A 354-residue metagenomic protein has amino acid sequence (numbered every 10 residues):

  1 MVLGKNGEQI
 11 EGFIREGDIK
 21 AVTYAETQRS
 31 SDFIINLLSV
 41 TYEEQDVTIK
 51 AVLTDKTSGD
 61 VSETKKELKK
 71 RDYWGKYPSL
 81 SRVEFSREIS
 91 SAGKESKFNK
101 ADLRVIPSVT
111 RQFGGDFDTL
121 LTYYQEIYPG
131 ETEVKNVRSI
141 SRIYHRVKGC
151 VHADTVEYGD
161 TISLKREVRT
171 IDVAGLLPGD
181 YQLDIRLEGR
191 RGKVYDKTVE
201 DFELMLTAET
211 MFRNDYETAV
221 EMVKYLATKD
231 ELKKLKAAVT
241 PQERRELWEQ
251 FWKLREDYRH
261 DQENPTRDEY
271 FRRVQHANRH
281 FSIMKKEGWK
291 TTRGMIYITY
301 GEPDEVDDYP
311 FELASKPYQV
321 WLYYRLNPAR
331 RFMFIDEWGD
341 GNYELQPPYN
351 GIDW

Functional and structural regions predicted by a protein language model:
M1-D180, L187-K224: Intrinsically disordered, low-complexity terminal regions enriched in Ser/Thr/Pro/Gly and charged residues
C150, D160-S163, A174-P178, V199-W354: Residues within mature, well-folded domains
